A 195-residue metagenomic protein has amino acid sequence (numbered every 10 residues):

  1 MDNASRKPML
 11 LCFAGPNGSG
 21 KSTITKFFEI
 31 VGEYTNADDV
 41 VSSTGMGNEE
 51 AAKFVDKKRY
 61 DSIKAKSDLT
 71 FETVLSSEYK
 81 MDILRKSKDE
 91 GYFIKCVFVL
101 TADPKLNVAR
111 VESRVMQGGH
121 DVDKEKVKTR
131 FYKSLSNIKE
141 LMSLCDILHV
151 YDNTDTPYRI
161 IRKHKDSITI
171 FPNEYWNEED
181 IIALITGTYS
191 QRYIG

Functional and structural regions predicted by a protein language model:
M1-K7, S62-I63: Phosphate-binding P-loop
L10-C12: Short hydrophobic/aromatic beta-strand immediately N-terminal to the Walker A/P-loop
P16-N17: The conserved Walker
G20: Conserved glycine(s) of the Walker
T23-L69: Conserved substrate/cofactor phosphate-moiety recognition/catalytic segment in nucleotide-dependent phosphotransferases
N48-A52, S77, F131: A conditional alpha-helix N-cap/helix-loop micro-motif detector
E78-P157: Replace "adjacent to P-loop NTPase cores in ATP/GTP-dependent enzymes" with "adjacent to NTP-binding cores
M142-G195: NTP-dependent small-molecule kinase module
